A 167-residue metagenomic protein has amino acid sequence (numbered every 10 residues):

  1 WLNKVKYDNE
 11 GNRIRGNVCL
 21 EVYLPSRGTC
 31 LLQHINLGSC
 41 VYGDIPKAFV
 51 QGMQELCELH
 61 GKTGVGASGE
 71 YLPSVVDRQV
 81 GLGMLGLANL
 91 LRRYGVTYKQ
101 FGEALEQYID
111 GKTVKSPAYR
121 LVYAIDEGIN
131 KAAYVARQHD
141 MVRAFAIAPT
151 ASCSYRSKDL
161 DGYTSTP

Functional and structural regions predicted by a protein language model:
W1-Q79, M84-G95: Function-dense linear segments that define catalytic or interfacial modules in macromolecule-processing proteins
I14-L20, D159-P167: Extended active-site and interfacial segments that coordinate phosphate-rich ligands in large catalytic machineries
Q33-G38, K99, A148, T164: Generic, ordered loop/turn and secondary-structure boundary motif
I35, K158-D159: Structured loops at beta-to-helix junctions and adjacent beta-edge loops in soluble globular domains
Q51-V75, Q79, G86, L91-S154 (+1 more regions): Internal maturation/activation junctions in enzymes
